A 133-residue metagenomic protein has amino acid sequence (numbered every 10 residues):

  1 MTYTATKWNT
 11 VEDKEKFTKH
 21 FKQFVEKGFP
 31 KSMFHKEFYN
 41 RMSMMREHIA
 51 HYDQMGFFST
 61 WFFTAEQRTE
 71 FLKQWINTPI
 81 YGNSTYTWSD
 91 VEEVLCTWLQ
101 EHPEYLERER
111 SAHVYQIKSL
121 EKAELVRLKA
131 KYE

Functional and structural regions predicted by a protein language model:
M1-K31: Short, extreme N-terminal segment that most often corresponds to the first beta-strand
V11, V25, V91-V94, V114 (+1 more regions): Extended aliphatic helical segments
K14-T18, R68-T69, V91-E92, E121-K122: Short amphipathic alpha-helical segments that mediate assembly, nucleic-acid/protein binding, or membrane association
E26, F34, A130-E133: Intrinsic disorder/low-complexity segments in short proteins, especially the signal peptide and propeptide regions
K27-G28, E101-I117: Contiguous, amphipathic alpha-helical segments that mediate oligomerization or scaffolding in large protein assemblies
M33-E109: Acidic, low-complexity, intrinsically disordered interaction modules
V114-E133: Short acidic, low-complexity intrinsically disordered linear motifs used for protein-protein interactions
